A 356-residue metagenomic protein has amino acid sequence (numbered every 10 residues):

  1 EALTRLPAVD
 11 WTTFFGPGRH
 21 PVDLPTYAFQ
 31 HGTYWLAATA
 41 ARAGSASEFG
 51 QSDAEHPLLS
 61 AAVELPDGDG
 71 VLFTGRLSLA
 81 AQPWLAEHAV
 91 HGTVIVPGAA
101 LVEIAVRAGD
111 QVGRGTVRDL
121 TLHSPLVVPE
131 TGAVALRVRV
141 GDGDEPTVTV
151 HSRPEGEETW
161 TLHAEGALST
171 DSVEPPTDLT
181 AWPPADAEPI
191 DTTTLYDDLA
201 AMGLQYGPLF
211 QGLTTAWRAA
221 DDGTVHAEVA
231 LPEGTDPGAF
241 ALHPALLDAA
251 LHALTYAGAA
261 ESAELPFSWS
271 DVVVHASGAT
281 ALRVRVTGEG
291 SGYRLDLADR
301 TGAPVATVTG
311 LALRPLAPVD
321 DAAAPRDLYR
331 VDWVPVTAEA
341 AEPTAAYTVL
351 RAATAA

Functional and structural regions predicted by a protein language model:
E1-A2, R19-V22: Acyltransferase
E1-F14, A89: Acyltransferase/transacylase module recognition
P21-E342: Acyl-thioester-processing domains in fatty-acid/polyketide/NRPS systems
P343-Y347: Acidic, contiguous N-terminal accessory segments
V349-A356: Structural motif
